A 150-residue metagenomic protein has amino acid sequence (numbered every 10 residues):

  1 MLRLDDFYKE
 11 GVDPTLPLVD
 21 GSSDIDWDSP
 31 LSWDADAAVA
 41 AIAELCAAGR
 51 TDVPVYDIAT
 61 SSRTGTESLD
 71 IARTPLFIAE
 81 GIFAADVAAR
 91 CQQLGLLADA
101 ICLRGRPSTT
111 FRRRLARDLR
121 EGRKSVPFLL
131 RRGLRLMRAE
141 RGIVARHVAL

Functional and structural regions predicted by a protein language model:
M1-R3, Y8-G11, G21-S23, D86-V87 (+1 more regions): Hydrophobic N-terminal alpha-helices or hydrophobic patches in metabolic proteins across all domains of life
D5, A38, I78: Conserved RecA-like P-loop NTPase ATPase core
D6-Y8, T60-S62, P107: Residue-level detector of flexible, active-site-proximal loop/helix-junction positions within diverse enzyme catalytic
K9, D13-T60: Conserved nucleotide-sensing/catalytic segment adjacent to the nucleotide-binding pocket in NTP-handling enzymes
A37, A41, T110-R113, R117 (+1 more regions): Alpha-helical scaffold elements adjacent to nucleotide-binding pockets in ATP/GTP-utilizing enzyme cores
D57-R63, E80-I82, M137-R138: Short gly/ser/thr-rich secondary-structure transition/capping motifs
T64-R123: ATP-dependent NMP and nucleoside kinases share a basic, alpha-helical "lid"
E121-L150: Small-molecule kinase domains that catalyze NTP-dependent phosphoryl transfer to phosphate-bearing small molecules
